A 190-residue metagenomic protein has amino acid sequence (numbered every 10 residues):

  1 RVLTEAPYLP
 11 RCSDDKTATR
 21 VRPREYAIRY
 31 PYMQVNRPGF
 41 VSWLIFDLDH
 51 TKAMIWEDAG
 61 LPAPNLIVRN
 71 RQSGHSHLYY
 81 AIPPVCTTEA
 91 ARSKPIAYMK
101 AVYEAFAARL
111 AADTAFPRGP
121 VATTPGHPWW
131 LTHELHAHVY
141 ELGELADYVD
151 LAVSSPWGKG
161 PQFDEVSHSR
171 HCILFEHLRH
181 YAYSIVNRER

Functional and structural regions predicted by a protein language model:
R1-S76, I82-A97, F116: Signature for HUH/AEP ssDNA processing cores
P7, S13, E25, L135 (+3 more regions): Generic low-complexity, intrinsically disordered sequence content enriched in small uncharged/hydrophobic residues
W43, W56, W129-W130, W157: A residue-identity detector for tryptophan
L61, A107-A115, Y183, N187: Generic surface-pattern signal
V68-Q72, S93-E104, L174-E189: A signal for specific C-terminal beta-sheet/loop modules enriched in small/flexible residues with GP/PG/PP motifs
P83-T88, L145-R190: Modules that initiate DNA replication and primer synthesis
K100-L145, D150: Flexible helix-coil linker/hinge segments at domain or subdomain boundaries
